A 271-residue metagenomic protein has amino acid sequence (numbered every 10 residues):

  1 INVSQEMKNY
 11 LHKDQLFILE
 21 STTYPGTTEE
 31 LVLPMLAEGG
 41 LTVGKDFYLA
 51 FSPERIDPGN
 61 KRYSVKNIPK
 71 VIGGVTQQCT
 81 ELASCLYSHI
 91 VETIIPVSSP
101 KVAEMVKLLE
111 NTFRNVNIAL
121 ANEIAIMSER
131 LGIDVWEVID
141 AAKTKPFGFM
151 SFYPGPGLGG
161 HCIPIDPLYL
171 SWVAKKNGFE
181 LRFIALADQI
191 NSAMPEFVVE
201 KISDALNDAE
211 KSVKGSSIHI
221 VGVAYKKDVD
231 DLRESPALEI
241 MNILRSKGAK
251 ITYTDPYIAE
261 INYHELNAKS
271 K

Functional and structural regions predicted by a protein language model:
I1-K271: Structural/interface elements that position substrates and couple domains in central-metabolism enzymes
